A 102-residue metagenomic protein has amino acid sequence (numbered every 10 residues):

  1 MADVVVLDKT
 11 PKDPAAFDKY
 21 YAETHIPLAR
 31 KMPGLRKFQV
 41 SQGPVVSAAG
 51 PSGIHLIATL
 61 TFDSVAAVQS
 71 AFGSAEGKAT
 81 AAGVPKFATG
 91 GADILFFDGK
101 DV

Functional and structural regions predicted by a protein language model:
M1-V102: Macromolecular interaction modules
